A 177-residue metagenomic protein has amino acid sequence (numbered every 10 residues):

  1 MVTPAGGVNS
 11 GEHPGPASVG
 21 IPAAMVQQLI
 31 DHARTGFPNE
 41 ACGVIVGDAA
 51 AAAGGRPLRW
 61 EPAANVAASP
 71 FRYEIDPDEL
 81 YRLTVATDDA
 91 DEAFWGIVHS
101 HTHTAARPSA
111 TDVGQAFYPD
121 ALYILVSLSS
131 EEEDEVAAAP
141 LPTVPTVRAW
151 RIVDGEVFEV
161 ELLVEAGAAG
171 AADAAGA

Functional and structural regions predicted by a protein language model:
M1-F94, H103-A177: Conserved beta-strand-loop surface patch within small alpha/beta domains used for substrate/adaptor or ligand engagement
S100: Short, well-ordered beta-to-alpha junction loops that form the rim of enzyme active sites and present histidine/acidic
